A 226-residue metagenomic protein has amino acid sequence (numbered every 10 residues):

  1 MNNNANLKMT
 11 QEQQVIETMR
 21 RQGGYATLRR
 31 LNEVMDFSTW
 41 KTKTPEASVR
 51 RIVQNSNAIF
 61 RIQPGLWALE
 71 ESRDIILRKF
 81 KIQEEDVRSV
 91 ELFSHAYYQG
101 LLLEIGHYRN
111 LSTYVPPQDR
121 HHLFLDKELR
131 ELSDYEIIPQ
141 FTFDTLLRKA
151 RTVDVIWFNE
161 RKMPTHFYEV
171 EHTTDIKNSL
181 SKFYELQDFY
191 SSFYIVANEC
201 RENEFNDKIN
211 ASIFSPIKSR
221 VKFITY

Functional and structural regions predicted by a protein language model:
N2-Q11, S38-E84: Charged low-complexity interaction tracts in eukaryotic proteins
N2-R29: Positively charged, polyanion-binding regions of nucleic-acid-associated proteins
Q11, Y98-Q99, R151, S179: Amphipathic coiled-coil/heptad-repeat helices and related helical stalk/stem segments that mediate oligomerization
R20, H107, Q187: Anion (oxyanion) recognition and catalysis
R30-M35: A short acidic, leucine-rich amphipathic alpha-helix
V49, R78-P117: Nuclease catalytic cores
E85-E91, H107, V115-K162: Active-site metal-binding core of divalent-cation-utilizing nuclease and nuclease-like domains
S133, P139-V153, N159-T225: Catalytic cores of nucleic-acid endonucleases
